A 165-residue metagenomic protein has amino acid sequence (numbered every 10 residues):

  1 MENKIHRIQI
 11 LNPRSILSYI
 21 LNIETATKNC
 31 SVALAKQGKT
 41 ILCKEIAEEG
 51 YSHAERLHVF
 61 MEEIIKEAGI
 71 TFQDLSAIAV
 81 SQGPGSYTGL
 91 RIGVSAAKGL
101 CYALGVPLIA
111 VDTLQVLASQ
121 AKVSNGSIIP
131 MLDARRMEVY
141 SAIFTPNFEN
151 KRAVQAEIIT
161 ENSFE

Functional and structural regions predicted by a protein language model:
M1-I16: Intrinsic disorder/low-complexity segments
I16-Q82: N-terminal beta-alpha supersecondary unit
L17-S18, K28-N29, L75, L104-V106 (+2 more regions): Short coil/turn connectors at secondary-structure junctions
K39, E49, P107-E165: Surface "functional belts" at beta-alpha junctions
E48-V59, Y87, R91, S95 (+2 more regions): Residues at secondary-structure transition points
M61, A96-L100, L117-A118: Buried hydrophobic packing segments
K66-Q73, Y102-T113: Phosphate-handling active-site elements
A77-L108: DPxDG-like acidic metal-binding loop motif
